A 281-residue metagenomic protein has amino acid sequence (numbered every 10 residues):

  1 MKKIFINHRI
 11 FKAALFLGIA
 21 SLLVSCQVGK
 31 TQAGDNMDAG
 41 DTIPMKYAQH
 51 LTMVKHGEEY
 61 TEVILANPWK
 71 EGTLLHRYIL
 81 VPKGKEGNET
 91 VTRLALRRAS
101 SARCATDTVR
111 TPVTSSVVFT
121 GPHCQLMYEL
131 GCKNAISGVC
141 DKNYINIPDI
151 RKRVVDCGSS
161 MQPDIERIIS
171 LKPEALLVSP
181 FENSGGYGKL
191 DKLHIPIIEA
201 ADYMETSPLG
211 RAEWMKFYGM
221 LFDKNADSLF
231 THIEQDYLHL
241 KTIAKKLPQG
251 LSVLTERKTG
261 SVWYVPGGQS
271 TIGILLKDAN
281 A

Functional and structural regions predicted by a protein language model:
M1-A33: Bacterial Sec-dependent N-terminal signal peptides
F5, L126, R167, K189 (+1 more regions): Hydrophobic/aromatic ligand-binding patch that stacks against planar heteroaromatic rings of cofactors or nucleotides
C26-G121, N225-L254: Bacterial Sec-exported substrate-binding components of ABC uptake systems
W69-S170, E174-P180: A short, structured surface patch at a secondary-structure boundary
M127-G131, Y187-L190, P266-G268: Short, solvent-exposed loop/turn and secondary-structure capping segments
C132, R153, L193-H194, A279: Short, structured coil segments at secondary-structure junctions
K142-I145, M204, V265-A281: Alpha-helical, coiled-coil/dimerization segments enriched in small aliphatic residues
D164-R167, E174-L177, N183-Y264: Extracytoplasmic substrate-binding proteins
